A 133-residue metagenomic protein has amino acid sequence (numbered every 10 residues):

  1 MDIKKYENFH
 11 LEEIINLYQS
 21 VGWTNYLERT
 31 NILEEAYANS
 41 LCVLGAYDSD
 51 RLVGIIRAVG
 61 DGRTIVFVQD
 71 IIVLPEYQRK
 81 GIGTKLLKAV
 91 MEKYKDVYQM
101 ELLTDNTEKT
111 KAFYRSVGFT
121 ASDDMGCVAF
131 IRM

Functional and structural regions predicted by a protein language model:
M1-L27, M125: Short amphipathic alpha-helix that is part of the acyltransferase structural core
Y6, L74, D105: Residue-level recognition of the GNAT/N-acetyltransferase active site
G22-V43: Active-site rim helix/loop that mediates acceptor-substrate recognition in acyltransferases
E34, L41-I56: Conserved beta-hairpin
G60-V68, D124: A conserved beta-turn-beta hairpin within the catalytic core of GNAT-like acetyltransferases that forms part
Y77, G81-A89: Conserved acetyl-CoA pyrophosphate-binding loop and the N-cap/start of the following alpha-helix in GNAT-like
T84, N106-R132: Conserved active-site alpha-helix within GNAT-family acetyltransferase domains
K93-D105: Conserved GNAT acetyl-CoA-binding A-motif
